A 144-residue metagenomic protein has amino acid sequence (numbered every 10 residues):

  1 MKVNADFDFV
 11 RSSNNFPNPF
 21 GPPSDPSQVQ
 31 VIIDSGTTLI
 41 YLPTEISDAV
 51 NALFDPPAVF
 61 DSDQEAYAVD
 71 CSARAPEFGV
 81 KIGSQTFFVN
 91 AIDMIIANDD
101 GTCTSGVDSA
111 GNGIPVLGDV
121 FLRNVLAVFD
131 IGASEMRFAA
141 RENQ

Functional and structural regions predicted by a protein language model:
M1-Q144: Active-site or ligand-binding cleft "flap/edge" segments
